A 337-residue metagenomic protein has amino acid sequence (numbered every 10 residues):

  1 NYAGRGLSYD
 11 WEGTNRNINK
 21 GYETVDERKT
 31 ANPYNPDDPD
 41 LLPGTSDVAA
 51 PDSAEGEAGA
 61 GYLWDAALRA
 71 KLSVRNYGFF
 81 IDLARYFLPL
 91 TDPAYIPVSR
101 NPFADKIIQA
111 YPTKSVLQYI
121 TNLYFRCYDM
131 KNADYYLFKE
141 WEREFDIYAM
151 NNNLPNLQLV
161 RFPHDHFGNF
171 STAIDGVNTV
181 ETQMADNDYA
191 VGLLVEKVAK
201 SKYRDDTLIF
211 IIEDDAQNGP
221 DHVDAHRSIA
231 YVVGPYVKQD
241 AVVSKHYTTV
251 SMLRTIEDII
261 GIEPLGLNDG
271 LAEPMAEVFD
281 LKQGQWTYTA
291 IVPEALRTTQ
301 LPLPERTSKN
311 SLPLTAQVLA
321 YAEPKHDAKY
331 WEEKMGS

Functional and structural regions predicted by a protein language model:
N1-S337: N-terminal pro-sequences and low-complexity stem/linker regions of secreted or lumenal proteins
